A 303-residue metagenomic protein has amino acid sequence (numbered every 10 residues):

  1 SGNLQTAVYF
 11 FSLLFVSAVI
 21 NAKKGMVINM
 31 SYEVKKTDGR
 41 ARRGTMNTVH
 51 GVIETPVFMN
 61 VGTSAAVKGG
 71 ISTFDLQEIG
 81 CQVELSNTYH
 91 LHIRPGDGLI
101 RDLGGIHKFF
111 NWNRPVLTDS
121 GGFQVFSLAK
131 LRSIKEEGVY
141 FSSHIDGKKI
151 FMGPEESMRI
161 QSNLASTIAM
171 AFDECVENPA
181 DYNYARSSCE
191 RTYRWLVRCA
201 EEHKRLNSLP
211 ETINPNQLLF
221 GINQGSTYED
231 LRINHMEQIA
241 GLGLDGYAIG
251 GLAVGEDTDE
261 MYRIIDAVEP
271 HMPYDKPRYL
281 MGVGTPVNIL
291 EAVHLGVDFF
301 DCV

Functional and structural regions predicted by a protein language model:
T6, F15-V16, S208-E211: Generic detector of low-complexity/intrinsically disordered segments and short hydrophobic N-terminal stretches
A7-V8, V16-A22, V27: Acidic, Ala/Val/Gly-enriched low-complexity intrinsically disordered segments
I28-E211: Non-catalytic, usually N-terminal nucleic-acid engagement modules in DNA/RNA processing proteins
T37, K108-F110, I213-N214, A240 (+1 more regions): Solvent-exposed alpha-helices and their adjacent loops that cap or buttress functional pockets in soluble metabolic
C81-Q82, W112-R114, S166-T167, P215-L219 (+2 more regions): Short, well-ordered coil/turn segments that N-cap beta-strands
Y193, E202, L206, L218-V303: Glycine-rich phosphate/ribose-binding loops and adjacent secondary-structure elements that form binding surfaces
